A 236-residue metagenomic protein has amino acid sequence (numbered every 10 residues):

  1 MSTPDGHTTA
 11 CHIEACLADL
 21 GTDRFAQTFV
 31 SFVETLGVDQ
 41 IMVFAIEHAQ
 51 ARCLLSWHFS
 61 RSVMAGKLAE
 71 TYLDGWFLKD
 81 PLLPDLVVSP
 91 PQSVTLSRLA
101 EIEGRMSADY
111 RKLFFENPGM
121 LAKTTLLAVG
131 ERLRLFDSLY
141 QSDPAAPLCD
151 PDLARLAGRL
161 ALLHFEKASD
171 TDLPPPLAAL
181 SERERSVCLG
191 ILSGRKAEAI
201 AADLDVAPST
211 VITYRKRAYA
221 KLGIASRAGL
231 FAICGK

Functional and structural regions predicted by a protein language model:
P4, T8-D19, Q27-E131, S138-P144 (+1 more regions): Regulatory input/activation interfaces that engage signals or partners
A145-L163: Amphipathic alpha-helical "output/dimerization" segments
A146-C149, L180, L222: Alpha-helical hairpin
E166-S186: Regulatory hinge/linker segments at domain boundaries that couple sensory/effector modules to output domains
P175-A178, L189, A220, A232: Pre-signature/interface helix of ABC/ABC-like ATPase nucleotide-binding domains
E184-I191, L230: Short alpha-helical "packing" element that flanks the helix-turn-helix/winged-helix DNA-binding module
I191-R195, C234: Short helix-to-turn junction characteristic of helix-turn-helix DNA-binding domains, especially the helix
G194-G229: Recognition helix of helix-turn-helix DNA-binding domains
